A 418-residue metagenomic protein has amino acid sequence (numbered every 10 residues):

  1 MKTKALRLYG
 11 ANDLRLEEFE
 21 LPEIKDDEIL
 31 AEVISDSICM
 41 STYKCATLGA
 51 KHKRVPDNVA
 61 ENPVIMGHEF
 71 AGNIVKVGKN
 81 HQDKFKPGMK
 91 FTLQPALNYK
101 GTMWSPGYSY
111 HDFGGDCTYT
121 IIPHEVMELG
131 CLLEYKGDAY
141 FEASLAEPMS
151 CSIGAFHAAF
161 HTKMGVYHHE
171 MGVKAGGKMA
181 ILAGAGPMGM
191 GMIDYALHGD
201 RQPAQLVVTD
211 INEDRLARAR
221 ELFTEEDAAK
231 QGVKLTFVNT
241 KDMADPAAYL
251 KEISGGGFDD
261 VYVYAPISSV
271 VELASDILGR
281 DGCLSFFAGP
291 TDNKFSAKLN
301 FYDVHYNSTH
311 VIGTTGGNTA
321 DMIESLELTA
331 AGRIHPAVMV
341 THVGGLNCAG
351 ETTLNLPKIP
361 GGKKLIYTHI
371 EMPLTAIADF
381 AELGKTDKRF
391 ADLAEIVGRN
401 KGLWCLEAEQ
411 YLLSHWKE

Functional and structural regions predicted by a protein language model:
P22-S37, K51-L97, G114: Glycine-rich beta-strand-centered segment in the early N-terminal region that forms part of a ligand/cofactor-binding
A96-G176: NAD(P)H dinucleotide-binding glycine-rich loop of Rossmann-like/cofactor-binding domains, especially the beta1-alpha1
P148, A183-G186: Glycine-rich Rossmann-fold phosphate-binding loop(s) that bind the pyrophosphate of adenine dinucleotide cofactors
K163, M243-K251, G256, S269-D276 (+1 more regions): C-terminal hydrophobic helical "lid"/dimerization subdomain of Rossmann-like NAD(P)H-dependent oxidoreductases
G176-G177, L182, I193, L197-V270: Adenosine-nucleotide cofactor-binding segment
P187-M188, R215: Hydrophobic/small residue at the entry helix of a nucleotide-binding pocket
A204, G282-C283: Glycine-centered, small-residue-biased loops immediately flanking beta-strands in adenine/cofactor-binding cores
S269-E272, D276, A288-S308: Rossmann-fold NAD(P)-binding glycine/threonine-rich loop
